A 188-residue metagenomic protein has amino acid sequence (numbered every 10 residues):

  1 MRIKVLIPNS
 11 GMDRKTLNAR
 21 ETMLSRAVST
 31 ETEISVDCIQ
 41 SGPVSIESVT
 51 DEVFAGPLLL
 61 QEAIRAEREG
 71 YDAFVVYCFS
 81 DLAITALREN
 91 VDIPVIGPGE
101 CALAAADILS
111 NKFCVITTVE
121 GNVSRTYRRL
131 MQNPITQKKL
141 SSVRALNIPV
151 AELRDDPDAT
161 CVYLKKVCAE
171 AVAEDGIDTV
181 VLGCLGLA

Functional and structural regions predicted by a protein language model:
M1-L17, F113-T117: Short beta-strand segments enriched in small/hydrophobic residues
L6, R68-C78, G176-C184: Periplasmic-binding protein-like
N9-D13, Y77-L82, V119-N122, C184-A188: Gly/Ser/Thr-rich loops at beta-strand to alpha-helix junctions that form or flank small-molecule/cofactor-binding
A19-T32: A short, Lys/Arg-enriched amphipathic alpha-helix followed by its capping loop at the start of a domain
S35-P57, A151-D156: N-terminal beta-loop-helix "entrance" segment that forms/cooperates in small-molecule cofactor or anionic ligand
S48-R65, A159-V167: Glycine-rich, highly charged phosphate/nucleotide-binding loops
R88-L109: Short, acidic/small-residue loops that bind anionic groups at enzyme active sites
G121-N122, R129-G183: Active-site rim beta-loop-alpha module in soluble metabolic enzymes
